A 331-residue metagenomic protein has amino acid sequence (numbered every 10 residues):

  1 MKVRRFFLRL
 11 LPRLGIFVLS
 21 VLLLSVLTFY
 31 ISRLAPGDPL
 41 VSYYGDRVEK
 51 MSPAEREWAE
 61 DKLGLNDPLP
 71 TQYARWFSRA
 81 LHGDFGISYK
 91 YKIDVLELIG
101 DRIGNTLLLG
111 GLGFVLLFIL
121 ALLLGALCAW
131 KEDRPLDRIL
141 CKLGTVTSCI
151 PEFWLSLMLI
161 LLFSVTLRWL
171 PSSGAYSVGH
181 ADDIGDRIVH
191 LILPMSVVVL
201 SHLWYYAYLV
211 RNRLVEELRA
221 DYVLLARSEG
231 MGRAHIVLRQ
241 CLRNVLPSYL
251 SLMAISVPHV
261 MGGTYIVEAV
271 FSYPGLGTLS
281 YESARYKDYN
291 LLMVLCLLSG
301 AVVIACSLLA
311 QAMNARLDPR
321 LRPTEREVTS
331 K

Functional and structural regions predicted by a protein language model:
K2-F6, L65-L122: An internal, D/E-rich "acidic patch" concept
K2-L34: Charged, compositionally biased N-terminal leader segments and the immediate start of the first structured element
R4-R9, I103-L136, E152, A181-K331: Alpha-helical transmembrane segments of integral membrane proteins, especially multi-pass inner/plasma-membrane
F17, E49, F118, T145 (+4 more regions): Residue-level recognition of pore/gate-forming positions within transmembrane alpha-helices of multi-pass
V21-L27, V146-L161, M253-P258: Hydrophobic alpha-helical membrane-insertion segments
V21-T71, L167-R187: Hydrophobic alpha-helical transmembrane segments of membrane transport/permease proteins and related membrane-embedded
M51-H82, F271-E282: Short hydrophobic, aromatic-rich alpha-helical segments embedded in or entering the lipid bilayer of multi-pass
C141-W204: Membrane-water interface segments at transmembrane-helix boundaries in multipass membrane proteins
